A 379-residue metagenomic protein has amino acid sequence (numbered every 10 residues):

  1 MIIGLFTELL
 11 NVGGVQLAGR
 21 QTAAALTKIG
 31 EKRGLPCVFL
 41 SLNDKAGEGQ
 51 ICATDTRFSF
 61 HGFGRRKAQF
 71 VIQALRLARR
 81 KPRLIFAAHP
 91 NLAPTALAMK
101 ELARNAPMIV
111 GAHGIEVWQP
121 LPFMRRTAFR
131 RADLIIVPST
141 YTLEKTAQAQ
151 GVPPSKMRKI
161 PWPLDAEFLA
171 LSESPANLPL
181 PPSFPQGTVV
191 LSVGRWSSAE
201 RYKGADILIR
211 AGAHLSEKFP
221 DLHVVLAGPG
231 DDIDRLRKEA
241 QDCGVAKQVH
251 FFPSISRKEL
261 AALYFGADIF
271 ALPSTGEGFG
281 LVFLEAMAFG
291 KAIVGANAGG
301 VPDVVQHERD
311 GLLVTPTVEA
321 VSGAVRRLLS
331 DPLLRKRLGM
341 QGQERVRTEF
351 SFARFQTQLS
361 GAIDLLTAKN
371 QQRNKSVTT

Functional and structural regions predicted by a protein language model:
G4, S183-K203, I209-G212: Conserved donor-binding/catalytic core segment of Leloir-type glycosyltransferases
F129, S254-I255, A262-A267: Short alpha-helical donor nucleotide-sugar binding micro-motif in glycosyltransferases
Y141, P163: Carbohydrate-associated surface elements
D221, R327, L334-E349, F355-Q358: A short, well-ordered alpha-helix in the C-terminal region of glycosyltransferases
D234-K258: Nucleotide-activated donor-binding/catalytic signature segment of Leloir-type glycosyltransferases, i.e., the conserved
T275: Aromatic "clamp/platform" in nucleotide-sugar-dependent glycosyltransferases that forms part of the donor/acceptor
A292-G295, V305: Short hydrophobic beta-strand element within catalytic cores of glycosyltransferases and related nucleotide-activated
H307-E308, L312-V318, R327-L333: Conserved acidic donor-binding segment of nucleotide-sugar-dependent glycosyltransferases
